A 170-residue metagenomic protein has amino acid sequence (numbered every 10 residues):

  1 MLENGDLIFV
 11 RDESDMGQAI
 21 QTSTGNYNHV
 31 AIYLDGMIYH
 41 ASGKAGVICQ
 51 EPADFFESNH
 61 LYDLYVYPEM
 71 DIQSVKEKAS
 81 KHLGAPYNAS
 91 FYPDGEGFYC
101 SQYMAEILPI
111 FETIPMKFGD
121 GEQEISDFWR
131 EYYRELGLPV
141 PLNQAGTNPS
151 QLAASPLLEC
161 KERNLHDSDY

Functional and structural regions predicted by a protein language model:
L7-V66, N88-F98, T113: Glycine-rich catalytic cores of cysteine/serine-nucleophile enzymes that process amide/ester linkages in cell-envelope
D12, A79-Y87, L108-P115: Sec/Tat-exported extracytoplasmic proteins
I38, L61, Y65-G84: A structural motif
A53-F55, V75, F128, L152: Hydrophobic/aromatic residues in well-formed alpha-helices
K76, S80-Q102: Internal catalytic-core helix/loop-beta-alpha segment that presents or stabilizes conserved functional determinants
Y92-Y170: Activation targets extended, charge/polar-rich intrinsically disordered C-terminal tails
